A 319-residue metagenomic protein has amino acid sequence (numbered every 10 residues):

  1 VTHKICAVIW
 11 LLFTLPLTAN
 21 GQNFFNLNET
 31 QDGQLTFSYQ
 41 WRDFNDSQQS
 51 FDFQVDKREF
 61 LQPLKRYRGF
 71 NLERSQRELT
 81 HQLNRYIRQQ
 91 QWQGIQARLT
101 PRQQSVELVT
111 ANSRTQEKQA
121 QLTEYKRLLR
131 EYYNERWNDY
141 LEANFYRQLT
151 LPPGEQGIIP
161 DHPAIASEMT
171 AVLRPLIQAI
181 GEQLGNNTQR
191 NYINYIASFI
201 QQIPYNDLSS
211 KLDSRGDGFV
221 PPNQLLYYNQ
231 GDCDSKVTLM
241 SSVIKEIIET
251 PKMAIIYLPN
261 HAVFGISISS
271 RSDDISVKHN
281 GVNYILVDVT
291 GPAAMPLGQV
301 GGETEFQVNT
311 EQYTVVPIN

Functional and structural regions predicted by a protein language model:
V1-I5: Positively charged n-region of N-terminal signal peptides that target proteins for export
A7-P16: Bacterial N-terminal signal peptides
A19-N319: A structural boundary/capping signal
